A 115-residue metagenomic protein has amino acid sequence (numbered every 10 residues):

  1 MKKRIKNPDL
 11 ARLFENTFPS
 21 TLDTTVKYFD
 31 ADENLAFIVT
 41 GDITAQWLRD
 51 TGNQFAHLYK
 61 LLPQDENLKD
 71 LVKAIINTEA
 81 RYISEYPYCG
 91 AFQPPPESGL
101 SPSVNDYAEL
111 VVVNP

Functional and structural regions predicted by a protein language model:
M1-R49: Low-complexity, Ser/Thr/Pro/Gly-enriched N-terminal "stalk/linker" regions
T44-V72, I76-P115: Aromatic-rich carbohydrate-recognition surfaces in CAZymes
